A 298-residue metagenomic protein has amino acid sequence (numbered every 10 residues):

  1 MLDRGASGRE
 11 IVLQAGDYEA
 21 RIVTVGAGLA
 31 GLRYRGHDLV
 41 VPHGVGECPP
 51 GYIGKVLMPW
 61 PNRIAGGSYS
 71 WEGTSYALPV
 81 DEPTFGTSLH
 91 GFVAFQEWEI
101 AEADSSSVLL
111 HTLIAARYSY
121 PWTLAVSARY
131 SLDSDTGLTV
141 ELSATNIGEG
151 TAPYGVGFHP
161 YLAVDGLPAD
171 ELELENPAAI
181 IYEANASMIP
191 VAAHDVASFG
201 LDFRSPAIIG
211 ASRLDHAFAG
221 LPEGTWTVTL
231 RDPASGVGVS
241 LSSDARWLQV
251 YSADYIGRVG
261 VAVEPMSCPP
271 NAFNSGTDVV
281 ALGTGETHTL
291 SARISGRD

Functional and structural regions predicted by a protein language model:
M1, D81-S134: Extended, loop-rich substrate-binding clefts of extracytoplasmic carbohydrate-active enzymes
M1-G16: Short, Gly/Pro- and small/polar-rich lid/capping loops
L13, A20, T112-D165: Acidic, contiguous internal or C-terminal segments within carbohydrate-active enzymes that form a structured patch used
Y18, T87-A101, R204-S275: Acidic/His-leaning functional-site neighborhoods
E19-S75, D81: Acidic-aromatic substrate-binding/catalytic surfaces of carbohydrate-active enzymes
Y69-A77, L142, A281-R297: Short Pro-Gly-centered flexible turn/kink motifs
S70-T74, A101-V108, S131-G137, G166-D170 (+2 more regions): A short, structured loop/turn motif at beta-sheet edges
L78, T151-P153, Y161-S243: Active-site/ligand-binding surface loops and adjacent short beta/alpha elements that line catalytic pockets across
